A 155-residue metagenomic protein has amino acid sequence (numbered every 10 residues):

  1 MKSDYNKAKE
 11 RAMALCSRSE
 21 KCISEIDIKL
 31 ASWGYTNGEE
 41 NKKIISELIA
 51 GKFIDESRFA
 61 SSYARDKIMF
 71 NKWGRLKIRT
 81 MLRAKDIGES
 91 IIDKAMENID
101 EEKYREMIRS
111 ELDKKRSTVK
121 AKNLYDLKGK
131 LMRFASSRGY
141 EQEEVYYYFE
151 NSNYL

Functional and structural regions predicted by a protein language model:
M1-L155: An alpha-helical, amphipathic repeat domain used for nucleic-acid recognition, typified by the mTERF helical solenoid
